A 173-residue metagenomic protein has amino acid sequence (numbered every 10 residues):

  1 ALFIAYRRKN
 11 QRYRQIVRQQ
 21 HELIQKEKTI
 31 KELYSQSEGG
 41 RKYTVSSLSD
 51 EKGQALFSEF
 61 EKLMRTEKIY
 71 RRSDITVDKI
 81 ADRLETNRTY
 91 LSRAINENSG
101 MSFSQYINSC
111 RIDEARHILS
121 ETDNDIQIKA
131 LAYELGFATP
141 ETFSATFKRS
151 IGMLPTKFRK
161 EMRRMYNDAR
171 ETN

Functional and structural regions predicted by a protein language model:
A1-R7: Selective detector of the "anchor" transmembrane alpha-helix that sits immediately C-terminal
R8-S109, D113-T122, T146, T156 (+1 more regions): Membrane-proximal linker segments that couple transmembrane helices to downstream signaling/catalytic modules
T122-F158: Sequence-specific DNA-binding recognition helix
